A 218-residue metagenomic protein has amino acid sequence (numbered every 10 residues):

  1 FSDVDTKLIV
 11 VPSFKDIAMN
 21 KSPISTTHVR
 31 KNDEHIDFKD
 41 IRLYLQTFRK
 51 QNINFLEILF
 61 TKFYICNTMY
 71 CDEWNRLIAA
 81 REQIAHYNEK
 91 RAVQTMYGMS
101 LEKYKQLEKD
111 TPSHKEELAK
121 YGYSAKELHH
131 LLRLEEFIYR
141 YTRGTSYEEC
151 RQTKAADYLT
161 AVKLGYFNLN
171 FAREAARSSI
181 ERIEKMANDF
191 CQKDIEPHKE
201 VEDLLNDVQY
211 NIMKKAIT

Functional and structural regions predicted by a protein language model:
F1-H28: Catalytic metal-binding acidic patch
S2, I9-V11, H35-D72, A79-A92: Internal, well-ordered alpha/beta segment that forms a basic, Gly-enriched binding/recognition surface
V10, F48, E135-T142, A216: Generic structural signal for hydrophobic core residues of well-folded globular domains
N20-N32, F48, I53: Conserved His + Asp/Glu catalytic blocks
V29-R30, I41, F60-K62, T111-H114: Short acidic (Asp/Glu) patches
T68-D207: Conserved nucleotidyltransferase catalytic core and NTase-mimicking acidic/glycine-rich helix/loop elements in nucleic
D203-T218: A cross-kingdom marker for long, charged
